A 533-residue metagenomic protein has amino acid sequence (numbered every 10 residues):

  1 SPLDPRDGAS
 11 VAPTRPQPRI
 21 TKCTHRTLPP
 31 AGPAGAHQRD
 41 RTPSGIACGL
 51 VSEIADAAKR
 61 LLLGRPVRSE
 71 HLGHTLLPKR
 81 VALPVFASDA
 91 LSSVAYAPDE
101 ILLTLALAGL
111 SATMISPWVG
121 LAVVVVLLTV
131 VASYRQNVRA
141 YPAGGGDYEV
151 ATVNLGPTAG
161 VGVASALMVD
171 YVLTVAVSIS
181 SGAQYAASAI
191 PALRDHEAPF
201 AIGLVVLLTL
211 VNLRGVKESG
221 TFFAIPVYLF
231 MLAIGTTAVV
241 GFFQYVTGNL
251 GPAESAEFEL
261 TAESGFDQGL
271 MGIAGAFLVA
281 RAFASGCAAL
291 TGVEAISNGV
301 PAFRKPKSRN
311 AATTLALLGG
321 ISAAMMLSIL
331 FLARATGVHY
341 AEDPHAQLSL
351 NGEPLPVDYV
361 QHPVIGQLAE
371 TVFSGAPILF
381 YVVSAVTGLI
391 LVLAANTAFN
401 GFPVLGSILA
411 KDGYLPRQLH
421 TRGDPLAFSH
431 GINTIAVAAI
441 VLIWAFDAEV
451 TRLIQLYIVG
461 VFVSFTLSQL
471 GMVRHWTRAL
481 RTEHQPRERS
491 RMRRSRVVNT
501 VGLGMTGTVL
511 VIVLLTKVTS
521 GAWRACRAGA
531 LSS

Functional and structural regions predicted by a protein language model:
P30-E100, T104, A132, A143 (+3 more regions): Membrane-interface "cap" regions at the ends of multi-pass membrane proteins
H71-G73, A82, A87, A132-V172 (+4 more regions): Transmembrane-helix boundary/entry motifs in multi-pass membrane transporters
I101-T152, P157-A164, A176-L204, I321-M325: Extracellular loop-to-transmembrane helix junctions
P157, D195-I202, A302-M325, S407-W444 (+1 more regions): Loop-to-transmembrane helix boundary motifs in multi-pass membrane proteins
L208-T247, T314-L318, I454-L467, V501-M505 (+1 more regions): Membrane-interface loop-to-helix entry segments
Y228, A233-T291, A341-D343, L350 (+2 more regions): Helix-loop-helix junctions that connect adjacent transmembrane segments in multi-pass membrane transporters
F242-P252, L315-G366: Extracellular/periplasmic helix-exit of transmembrane alpha-helices
E257, Q418-H430, F465-L510, L515-V518: C-terminal membrane-solvent junction of multi-pass transporters and transport-like membrane proteins
